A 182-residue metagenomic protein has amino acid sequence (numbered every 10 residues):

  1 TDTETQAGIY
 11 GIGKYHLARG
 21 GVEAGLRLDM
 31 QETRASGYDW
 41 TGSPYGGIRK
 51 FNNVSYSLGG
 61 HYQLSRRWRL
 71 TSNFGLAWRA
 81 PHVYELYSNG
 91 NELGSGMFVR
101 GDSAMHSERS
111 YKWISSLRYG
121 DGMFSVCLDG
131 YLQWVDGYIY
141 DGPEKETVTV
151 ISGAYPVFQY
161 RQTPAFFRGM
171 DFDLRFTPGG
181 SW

Functional and structural regions predicted by a protein language model:
T1, R34-G42, Y84-N89, G96-F98 (+1 more regions): Outer-membrane beta-barrel translocator domains and adjoining extracellular loop/strand segments of Gram-negative
T1-R69, N91-L93: Signature of Gram-negative outer-membrane beta-barrel scaffolds
Q6-I9, R100-H106, K112, Y119 (+1 more regions): Outer membrane beta-barrel strand-and-loop segments of large Gram-negative receptors, especially TonB-dependent
A7, L17-R19, L28-R34, F74-A80 (+5 more regions): Transmembrane beta-strands of outer-membrane beta-barrel pores
G13, A24-L26, L58, S72-F74 (+3 more regions): Membrane-embedded beta-strand positions of outer-membrane beta-barrel proteins
R19-V22, R67-L70, M123-V126, G180-W182: Repeated loop/turn-to-beta-strand initiation elements of outer-membrane beta-barrel proteins
F51-N53, L76, E108: Active-site-proximal structural scaffolding
